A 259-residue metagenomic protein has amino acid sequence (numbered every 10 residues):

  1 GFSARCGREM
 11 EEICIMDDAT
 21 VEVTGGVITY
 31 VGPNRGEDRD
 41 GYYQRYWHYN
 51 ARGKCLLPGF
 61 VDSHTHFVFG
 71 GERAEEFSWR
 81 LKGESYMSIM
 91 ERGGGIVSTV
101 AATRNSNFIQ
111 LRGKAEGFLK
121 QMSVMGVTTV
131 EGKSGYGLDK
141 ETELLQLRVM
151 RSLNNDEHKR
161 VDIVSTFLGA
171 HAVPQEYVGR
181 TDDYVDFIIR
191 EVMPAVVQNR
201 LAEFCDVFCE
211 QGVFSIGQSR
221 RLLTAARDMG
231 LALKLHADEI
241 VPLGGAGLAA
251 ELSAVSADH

Functional and structural regions predicted by a protein language model:
G1-Y42: N-terminal metal-binding scaffold of metallo-dependent hydrolase/deaminase domains
V21, G26, G53, H64 (+6 more regions): Divalent metal-coordination and catalytic microenvironments
P33-G36, V61, G245: Residue-level structural signal for beta-strand termini and adjacent loop
N34-Q44, D156, A249-E251: Short loop/helix-cap segments at secondary-structure boundaries that form the rim of catalytic
Y46-G113: Metal-associated gating/positioning segment near the N- to mid-region
D62, V124, D228-G230, E251: Residues at the C-terminal ends
T99-A115, K120, T128-G244: Metal-coordinating catalytic core of metallo-dependent amide/deamination hydrolases
A232-L233, V241-H259: Active-site-adjacent C-terminal substructures of enzyme catalytic domains
